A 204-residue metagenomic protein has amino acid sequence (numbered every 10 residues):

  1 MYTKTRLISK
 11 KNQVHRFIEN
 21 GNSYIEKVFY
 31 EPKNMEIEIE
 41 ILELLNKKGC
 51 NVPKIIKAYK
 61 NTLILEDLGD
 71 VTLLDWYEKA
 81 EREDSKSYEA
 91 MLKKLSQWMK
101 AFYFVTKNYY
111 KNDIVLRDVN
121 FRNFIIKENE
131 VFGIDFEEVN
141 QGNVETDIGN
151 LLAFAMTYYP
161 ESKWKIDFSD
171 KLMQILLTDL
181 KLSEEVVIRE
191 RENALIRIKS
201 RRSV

Functional and structural regions predicted by a protein language model:
Y2-I39, E43: ATP-binding glycine-rich loop module of kinase domains
Y24, L63, E130-V131: Hydrophobic residues embedded in beta-strands of well-ordered beta-sheets
L42-N51, L74-K127, V131-F132: Conserved kinase catalytic-core helix
K54-A58: Conserved beta3 strand of the protein kinase N-lobe
K60-T72: Conserved short submotifs of the Hanks-type protein kinase catalytic core that shape the nucleotide-binding pocket
R122-N150: Catalytic activation segment of kinase domains across protein kinase-like and atypical kinase folds
I148-K181, I196-V204: Active-site activation/catalytic loop segments of kinase-like enzymes and analogous catalytic loops in related
L182-N193: All-alpha amphipathic helical-bundle segments outside canonical DNA-binding/catalytic cores that form hydrophobic
